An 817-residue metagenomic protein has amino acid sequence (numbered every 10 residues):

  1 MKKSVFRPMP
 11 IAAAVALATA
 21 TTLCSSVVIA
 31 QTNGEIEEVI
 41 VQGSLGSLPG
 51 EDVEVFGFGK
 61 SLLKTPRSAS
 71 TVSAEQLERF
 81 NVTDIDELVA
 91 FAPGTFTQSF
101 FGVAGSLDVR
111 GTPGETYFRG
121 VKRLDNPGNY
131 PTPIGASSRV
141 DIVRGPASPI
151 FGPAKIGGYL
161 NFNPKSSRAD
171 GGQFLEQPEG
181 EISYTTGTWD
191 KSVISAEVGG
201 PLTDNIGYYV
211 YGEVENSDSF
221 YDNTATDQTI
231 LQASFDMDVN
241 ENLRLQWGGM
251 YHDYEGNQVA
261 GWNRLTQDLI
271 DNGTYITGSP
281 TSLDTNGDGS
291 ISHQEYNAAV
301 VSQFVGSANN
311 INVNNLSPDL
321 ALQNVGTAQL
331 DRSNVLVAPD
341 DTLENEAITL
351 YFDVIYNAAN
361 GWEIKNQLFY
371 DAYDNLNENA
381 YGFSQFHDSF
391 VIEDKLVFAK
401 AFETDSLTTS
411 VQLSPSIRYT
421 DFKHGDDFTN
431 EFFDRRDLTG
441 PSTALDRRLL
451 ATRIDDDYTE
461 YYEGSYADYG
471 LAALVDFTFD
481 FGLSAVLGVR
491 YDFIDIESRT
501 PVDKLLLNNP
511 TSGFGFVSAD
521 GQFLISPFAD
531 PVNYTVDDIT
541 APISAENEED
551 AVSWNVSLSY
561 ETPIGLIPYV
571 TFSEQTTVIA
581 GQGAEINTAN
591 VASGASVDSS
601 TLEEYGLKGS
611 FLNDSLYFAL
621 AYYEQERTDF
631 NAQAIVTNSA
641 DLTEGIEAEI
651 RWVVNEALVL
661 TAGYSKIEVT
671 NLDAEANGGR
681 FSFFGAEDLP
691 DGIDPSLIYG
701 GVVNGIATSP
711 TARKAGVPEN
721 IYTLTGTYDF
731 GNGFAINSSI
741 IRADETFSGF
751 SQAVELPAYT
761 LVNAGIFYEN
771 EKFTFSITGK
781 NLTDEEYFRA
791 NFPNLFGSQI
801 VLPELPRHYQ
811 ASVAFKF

Functional and structural regions predicted by a protein language model:
I40-Q76, T661: N-terminal periplasmic "start-of-domain" segments of outer-membrane beta-barrel proteins
T97, S106, V121-P146: Short acidic/polar hinge/loop motifs at secondary-structure boundaries that mediate gating or recognition
G135-S138, P149-Q232, V239-R244, I348 (+1 more regions): Outer-membrane beta-barrel translocator/receptor signature
T229-F422, Y617: Outer-membrane beta-barrel domain signature, strongest for Gram-negative TonB-dependent receptors and also present
V259-N334, E431-D457, E497-A545, A580-S593 (+3 more regions): Solvent-exposed loop segments that connect transmembrane elements
E346-Y373, H387-P510, S559-E561, L612: Face-selective signature of the C-terminal outer-membrane beta-barrel domain
E561-I564, P568-S573, T577, S596-E675: Membrane-embedded beta-barrel scaffold of Gram-negative outer-membrane proteins
V669, R742-F747, Y768-F817: C-terminal beta-signal and adjacent terminal beta-strands/loops of Gram-negative outer-membrane beta-barrel proteins
